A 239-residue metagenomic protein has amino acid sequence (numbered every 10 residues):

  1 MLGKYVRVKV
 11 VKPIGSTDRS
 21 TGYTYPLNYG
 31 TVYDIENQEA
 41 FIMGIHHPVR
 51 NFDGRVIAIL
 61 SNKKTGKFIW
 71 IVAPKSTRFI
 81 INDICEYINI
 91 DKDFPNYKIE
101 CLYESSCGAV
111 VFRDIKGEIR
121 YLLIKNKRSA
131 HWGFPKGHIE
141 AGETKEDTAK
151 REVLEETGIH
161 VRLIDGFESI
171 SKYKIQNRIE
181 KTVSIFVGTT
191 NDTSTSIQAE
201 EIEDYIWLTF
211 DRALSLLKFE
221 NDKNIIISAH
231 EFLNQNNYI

Functional and structural regions predicted by a protein language model:
M1-L102: Hydrophobic N-terminal alpha-helices or hydrophobic patches in metabolic proteins across all domains of life
L27, S105-C107, V183-S184, E203: Change "...and in nucleic-acid phosphodiester-cleaving endonucleases..." to "...and in nucleic-acid processing enzymes
T31, G133, W207: Short aromatic/basic micro-patch
I69-K75, P135-G142: Short histidine-centered catalytic/ligand-binding loop motif
I90-Y103, S215-I239: Charged phosphate-binding loop/patch that engages nucleotide di/tri-phosphates or the phosphate backbone of nucleic
E100-Y121: Conserved N-terminal beta-strand and adjoining loop/helix that marks the start of the Nudix/MutT-like hydrolase domain
V111, L123, I185-T189: Short, well-ordered beta-strand micro-motif
G137-I225: Unchanged
